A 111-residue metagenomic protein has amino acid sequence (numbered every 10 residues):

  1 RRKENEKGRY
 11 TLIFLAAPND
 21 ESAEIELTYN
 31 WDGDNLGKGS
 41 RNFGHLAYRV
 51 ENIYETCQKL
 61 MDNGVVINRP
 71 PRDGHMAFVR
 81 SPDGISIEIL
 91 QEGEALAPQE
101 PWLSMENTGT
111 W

Functional and structural regions predicted by a protein language model:
R1, Y10-T11, N30-G37, A97-P98: A short, acidic/glycine-rich surface segment
R1-S22: Core segments of cupin and vicinal oxygen chelate
R2-K3, F43-Y48, L90-W111: N-terminal beta-strand motif that seeds the catalytic metal site of vicinal oxygen chelate
E6-K7, H75, Q99: Positions that flank functional sites
I13-A16, D83-I85, S104: Short low-complexity, flexible loop/linker segments enriched in glycine and/or proline with clustered acidic
A17, R69-P70, A97-E100: Intrinsic-disorder/low-complexity coil detector
N19-S22, Y29-S86, Q91: Vicinal oxygen chelate
